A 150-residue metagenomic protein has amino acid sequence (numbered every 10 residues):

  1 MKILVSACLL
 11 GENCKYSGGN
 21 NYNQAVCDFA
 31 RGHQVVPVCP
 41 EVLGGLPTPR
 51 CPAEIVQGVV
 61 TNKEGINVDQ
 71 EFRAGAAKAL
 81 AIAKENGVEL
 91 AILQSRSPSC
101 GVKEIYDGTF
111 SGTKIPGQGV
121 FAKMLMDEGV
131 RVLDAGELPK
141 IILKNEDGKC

Functional and structural regions predicted by a protein language model:
M1-L4: Extreme N-terminal starter segment of soluble prokaryotic enzymes
C8, Q94-S97, E137: Short, well-ordered beta-to-alpha junction loops that form the rim of enzyme active sites and present histidine/acidic
G11-G18: Short N-terminal binding/cap micro-motifs at the start of the first secondary-structure element
N21-N62: Short, surface-exposed acidic-centric catalytic microdomains
Y22-V35, G75-L90: Short amphipathic alpha-helices and their capping/turn segments at secondary-structure boundaries
L43, P52-I55, V59-K78, I82 (+1 more regions): Divalent-metal-activated hydrolytic enzyme cores
G45-L46, P98-G101, K140: Short, active-site-adjacent cap segments at secondary-structure transitions
K78-T109: N-terminal glycine-rich phosphate/adenylate-binding segment common to multiple enzyme folds
